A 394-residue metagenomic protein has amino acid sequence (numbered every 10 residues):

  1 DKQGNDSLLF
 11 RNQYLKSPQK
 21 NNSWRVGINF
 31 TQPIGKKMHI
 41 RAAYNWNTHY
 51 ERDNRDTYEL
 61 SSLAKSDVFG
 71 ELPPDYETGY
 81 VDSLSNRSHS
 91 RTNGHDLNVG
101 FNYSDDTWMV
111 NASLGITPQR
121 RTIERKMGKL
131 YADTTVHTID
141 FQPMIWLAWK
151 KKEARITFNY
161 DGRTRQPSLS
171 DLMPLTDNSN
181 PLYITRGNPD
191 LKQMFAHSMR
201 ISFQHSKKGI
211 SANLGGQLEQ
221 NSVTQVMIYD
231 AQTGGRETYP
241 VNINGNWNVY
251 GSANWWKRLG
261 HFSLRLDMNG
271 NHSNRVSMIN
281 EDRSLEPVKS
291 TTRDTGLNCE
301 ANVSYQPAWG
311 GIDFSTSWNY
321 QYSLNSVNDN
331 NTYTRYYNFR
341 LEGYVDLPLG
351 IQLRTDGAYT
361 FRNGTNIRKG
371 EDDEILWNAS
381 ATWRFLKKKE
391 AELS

Functional and structural regions predicted by a protein language model:
D1-S394: Primarily recognizes Gram-negative and organellar outer-membrane beta-barrels
